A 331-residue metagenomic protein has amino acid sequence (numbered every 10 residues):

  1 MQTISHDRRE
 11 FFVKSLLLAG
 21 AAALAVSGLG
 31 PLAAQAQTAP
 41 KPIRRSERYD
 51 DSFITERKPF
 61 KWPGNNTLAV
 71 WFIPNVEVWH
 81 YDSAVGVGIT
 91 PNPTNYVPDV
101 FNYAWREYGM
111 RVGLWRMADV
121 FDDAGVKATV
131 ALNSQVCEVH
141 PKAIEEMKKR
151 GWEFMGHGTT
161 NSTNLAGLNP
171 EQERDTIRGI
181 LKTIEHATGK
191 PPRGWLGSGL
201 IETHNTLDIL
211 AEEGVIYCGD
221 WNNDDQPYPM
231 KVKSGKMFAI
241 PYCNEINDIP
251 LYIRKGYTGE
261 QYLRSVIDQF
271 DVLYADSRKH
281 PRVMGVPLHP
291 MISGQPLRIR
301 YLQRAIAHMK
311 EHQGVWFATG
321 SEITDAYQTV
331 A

Functional and structural regions predicted by a protein language model:
Q2-G20: N-terminal secretory signal peptides and thylakoid transit peptides that target proteins across membranes
D7, E245-D248, T319: Secondary-structure junction/capping motif
L24-A25: Hydrophobic h-region of N-terminal signal peptides that target proteins for export in Gram-negative bacteria
L29-Q37: Signal peptide processing junction and immediate N-terminal pro/mature segment of secreted/exported proteins
P40-G194, G199-F238, L263-V286, I292-A331: Catalytic alpha-helical scaffold of carbohydrate-active enzymes acting on polysaccharides/glycoconjugates
C243-F270: A conserved mid-domain beta-alpha-beta active-site/ligand-binding segment of alpha/beta enzyme cores
